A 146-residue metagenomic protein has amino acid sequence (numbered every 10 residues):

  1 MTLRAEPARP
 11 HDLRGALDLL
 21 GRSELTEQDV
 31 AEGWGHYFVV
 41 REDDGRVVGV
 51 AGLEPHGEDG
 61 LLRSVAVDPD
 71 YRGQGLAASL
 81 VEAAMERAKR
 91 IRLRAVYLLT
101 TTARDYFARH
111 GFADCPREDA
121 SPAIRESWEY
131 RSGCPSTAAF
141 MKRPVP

Functional and structural regions predicted by a protein language model:
R4-G15: A short beta-loop-alpha structural element at the N-terminal edge of CoA-dependent acyl/N-acetyltransferase catalytic
D12, E58, V67, T102-A103: A generic "binding-loop/recognition-motif" signal
L13-V47, E126: Active-site rim helix/loop that mediates acceptor-substrate recognition in acyltransferases
V39, R46-E54, D59-A66: Conserved beta-strand in the GNAT
V67, G73-E86, L98: Conserved acetyl-CoA-binding loop-helix of GNAT-fold acetyltransferases
T101-E129: Conserved active-site alpha-helix within GNAT-family acetyltransferase domains
A120-P146: C-terminal "cap" of GNAT-fold acetyltransferases
